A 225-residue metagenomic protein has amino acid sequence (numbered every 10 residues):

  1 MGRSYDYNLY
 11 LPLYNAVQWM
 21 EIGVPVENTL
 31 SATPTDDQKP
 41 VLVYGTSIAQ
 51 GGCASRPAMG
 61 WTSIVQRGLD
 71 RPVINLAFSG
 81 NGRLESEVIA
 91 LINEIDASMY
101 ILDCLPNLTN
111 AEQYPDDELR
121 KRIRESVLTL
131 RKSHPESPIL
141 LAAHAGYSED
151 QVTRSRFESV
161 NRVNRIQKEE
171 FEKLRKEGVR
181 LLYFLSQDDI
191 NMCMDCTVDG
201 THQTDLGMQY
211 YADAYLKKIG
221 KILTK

Functional and structural regions predicted by a protein language model:
M1-V41, L216, G220-K225: N-terminal secretory targeting modules
Q38-M59: Catalytic nucleophile-elbow at a beta strand-turn-alpha helix junction centered on a G-D-S/GDSL motif, marking
P57, V65, R83-E125, T129 (+1 more regions): Oxyanion-hole/transition-state-stabilizing segment in secreted/luminal serine hydrolases and related acyltransferases
T62-I74, E172: Short helix-loop-beta junction
L105-L119, R154-N161, D199-L206: The substrate-binding groove and active-site-proximal loops of carbohydrate-active enzymes, especially glycoside
H134-I139: A short helix->loop->beta-strand "cap" motif at the edges of active sites that frequently abuts
Y147-S186, Y210: Substrate-gating cap/lid alpha-helix
V198-K225: Histidine-centered active-site loop/cap adjacent to the catalytic His in serine esterases/O-acetyl transfer systems
